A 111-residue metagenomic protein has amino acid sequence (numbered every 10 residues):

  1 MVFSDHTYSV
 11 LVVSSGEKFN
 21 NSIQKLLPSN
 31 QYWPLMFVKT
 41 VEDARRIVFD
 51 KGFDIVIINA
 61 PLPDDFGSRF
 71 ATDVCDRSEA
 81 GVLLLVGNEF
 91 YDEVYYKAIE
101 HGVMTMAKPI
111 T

Functional and structural regions predicted by a protein language model:
M1-L26, D54: Non-catalytic signal-transmission and effector/linker regions of two-component phosphorelay proteins
T7-V10, P34, E42, E79: Residues that mark the start of a beta-strand
L11, L83-L84: Conserved hydrophobic packing residues within short motifs/helices of P-loop NTPase cores of ABC-family ATPases
N20, D54-S78, V86-V94: Conserved phosphotransfer microenvironments
K25-S29, I47, K97: Alpha-helical interaction/dimerization surfaces of two-component signaling modules
Q31, S78, I99-G102: Short, structured coil segments at secondary-structure junctions
F37-I55: Acidic, metal-coordinating helix/loop segments flanking the phosphotransfer/catalytic sites of two-component signaling
K39, L84-Y91, Y95-T111: Output/docking surface of receiver
